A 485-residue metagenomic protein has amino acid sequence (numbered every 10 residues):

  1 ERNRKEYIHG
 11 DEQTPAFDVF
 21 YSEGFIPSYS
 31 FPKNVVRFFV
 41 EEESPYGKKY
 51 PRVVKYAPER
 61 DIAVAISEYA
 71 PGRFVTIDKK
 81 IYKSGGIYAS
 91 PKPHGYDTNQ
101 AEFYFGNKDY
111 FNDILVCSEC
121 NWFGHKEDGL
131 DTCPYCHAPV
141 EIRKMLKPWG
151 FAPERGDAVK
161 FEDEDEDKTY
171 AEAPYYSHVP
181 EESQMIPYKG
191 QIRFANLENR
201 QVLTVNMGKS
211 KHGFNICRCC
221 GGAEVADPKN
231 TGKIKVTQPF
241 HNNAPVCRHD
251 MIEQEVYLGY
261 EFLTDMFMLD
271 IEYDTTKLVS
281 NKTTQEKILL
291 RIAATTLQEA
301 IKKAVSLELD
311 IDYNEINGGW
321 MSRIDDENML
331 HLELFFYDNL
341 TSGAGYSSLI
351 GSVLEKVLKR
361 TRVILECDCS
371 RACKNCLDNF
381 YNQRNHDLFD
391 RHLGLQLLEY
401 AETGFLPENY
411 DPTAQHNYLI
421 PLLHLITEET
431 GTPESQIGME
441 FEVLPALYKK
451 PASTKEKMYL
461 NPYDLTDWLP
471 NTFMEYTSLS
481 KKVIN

Functional and structural regions predicted by a protein language model:
E1-K92, H125-I426: Extended, highly charged accessory segments
A57, A63-S67, F105-G106, S435-M439: Short linear motifs in intrinsically disordered
Y69-P71, Y110-D113, E442-V443: A short, compositionally biased
P91-E127: Short peripheral tails and domain-boundary helices/loops at the edges of structured domains
K108, L258-G259, L447-P451: Short boundary motifs at domain starts and secondary-structure transition points
A138, D464-L465, N485: Short beta-alpha junction loops
L425-N471: Active-site metal-binding core of divalent-cation-utilizing nuclease and nuclease-like domains
W468-N485: Basic, glycine-rich
